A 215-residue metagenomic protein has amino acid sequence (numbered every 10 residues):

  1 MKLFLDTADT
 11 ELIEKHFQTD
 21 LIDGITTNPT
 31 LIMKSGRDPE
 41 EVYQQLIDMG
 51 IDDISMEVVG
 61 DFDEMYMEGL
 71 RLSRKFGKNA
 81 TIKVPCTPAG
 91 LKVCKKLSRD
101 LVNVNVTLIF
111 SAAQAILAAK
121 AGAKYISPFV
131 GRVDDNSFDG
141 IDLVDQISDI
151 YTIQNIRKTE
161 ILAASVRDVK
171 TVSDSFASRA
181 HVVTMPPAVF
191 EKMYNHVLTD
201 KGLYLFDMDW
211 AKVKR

Functional and structural regions predicted by a protein language model:
K2-E14, T19, T27-K96, V130: Active-site beta->alpha loop and helix N-cap motifs at the rims of alpha/beta catalytic domains
E11-T19, M67-L72, V93, S111-A121 (+1 more regions): Catalytic cores of alpha/beta
D20-G24, I51, F76-K78, K96-N105 (+2 more regions): Glycine-enriched alpha-helix->loop->beta-strand junction motifs that scaffold or abut catalytic
N28, I82, A118, S175 (+1 more regions): Conserved, mostly hydrophobic/aromatic
P29-I32, L108, K124-N136, R179-T199: Glycine-rich phosphate-binding active-site loops on the catalytic face of alpha/beta enzymes
K34-Q45, D61-E68, V84-D100, S111-A119 (+3 more regions): Active-site-adjacent beta->alpha loops and helix N-cap segments on the catalytic face of soluble alpha/beta enzymes
E40-I54, R74-K75, L91-V104, G140-I161 (+1 more regions): Alpha-helix-loop-beta-strand connector modules within alpha/beta enzyme cores
Y151-R215: C-terminal alpha-helical cap/extension of soluble enzyme domains
